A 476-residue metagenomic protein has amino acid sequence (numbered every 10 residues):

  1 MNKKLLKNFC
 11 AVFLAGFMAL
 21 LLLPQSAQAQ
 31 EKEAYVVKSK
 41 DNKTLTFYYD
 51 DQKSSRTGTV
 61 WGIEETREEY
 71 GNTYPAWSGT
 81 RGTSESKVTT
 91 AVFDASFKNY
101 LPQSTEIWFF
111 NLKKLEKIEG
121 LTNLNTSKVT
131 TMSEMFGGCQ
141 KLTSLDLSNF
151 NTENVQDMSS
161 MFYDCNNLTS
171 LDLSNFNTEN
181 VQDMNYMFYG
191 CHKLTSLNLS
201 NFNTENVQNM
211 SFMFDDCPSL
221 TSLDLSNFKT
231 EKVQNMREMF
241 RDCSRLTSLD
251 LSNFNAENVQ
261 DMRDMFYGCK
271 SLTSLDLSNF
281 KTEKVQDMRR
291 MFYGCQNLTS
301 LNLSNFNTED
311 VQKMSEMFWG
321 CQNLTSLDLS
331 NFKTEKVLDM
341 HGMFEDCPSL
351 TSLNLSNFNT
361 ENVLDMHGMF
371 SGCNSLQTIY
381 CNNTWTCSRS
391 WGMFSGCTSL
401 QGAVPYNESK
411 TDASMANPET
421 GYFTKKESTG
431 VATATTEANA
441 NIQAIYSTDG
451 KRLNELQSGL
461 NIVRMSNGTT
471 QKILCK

Functional and structural regions predicted by a protein language model:
M1-K7: N-terminal secretory signal peptides that target proteins for export/translocation
L5, I462-K476: C-terminal tail/sorting-segment detector
F9, L23-S428: Negatively charged
A11-L22: Bacterial N-terminal signal peptides
K426-I445, D449: Residue-level detector of functionally pivotal "anchor" positions at catalytic/ligand-binding pockets or at interdomain
Q457-N461: A glycine-anchored, Pro-Gly-centered beta-turn/N-cap motif
